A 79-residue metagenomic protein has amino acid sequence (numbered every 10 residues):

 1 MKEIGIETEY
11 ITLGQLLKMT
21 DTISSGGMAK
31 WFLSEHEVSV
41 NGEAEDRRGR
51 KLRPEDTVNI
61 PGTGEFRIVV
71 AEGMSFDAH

Functional and structural regions predicted by a protein language model:
M1-E3, E35, T57: Low-complexity, intrinsically disordered short peptide segments enriched in small/polar/basic residues
M1-I11: A detector for short, charged/polar N-terminal pre-domain segments
T12-P54: A basic, amphipathic helix-loop patch mediating RNA/tRNA/ribosome contacts
G49-H79: C-terminal structural segments of small proteins and small subunits
